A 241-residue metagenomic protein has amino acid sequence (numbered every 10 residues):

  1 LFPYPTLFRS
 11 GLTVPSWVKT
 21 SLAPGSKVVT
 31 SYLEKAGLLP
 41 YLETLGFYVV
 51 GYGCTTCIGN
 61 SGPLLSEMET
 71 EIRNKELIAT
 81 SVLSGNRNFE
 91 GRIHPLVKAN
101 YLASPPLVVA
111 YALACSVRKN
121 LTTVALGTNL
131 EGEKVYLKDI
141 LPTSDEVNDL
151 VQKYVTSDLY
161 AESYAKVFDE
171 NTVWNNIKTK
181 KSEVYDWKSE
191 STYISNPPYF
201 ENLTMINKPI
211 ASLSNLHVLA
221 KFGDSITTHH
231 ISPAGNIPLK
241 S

Functional and structural regions predicted by a protein language model:
L1, S21-G25, K221: Short glycine-rich or small-residue beta-strand-to-loop segments that form or flank ligand, phosphate, metal/Fe-S
F2-L7: Short, small-residue-biased leader/transition segments that mark boundaries at the very start of proteins
F8-G11, G37: Short glycine-centered helix-capping/turn motifs at secondary-structure transition points
L12-V14, S31, S195, P209-I210: Feature marks proteins synthesized as precursors that undergo proteolytic processing into two chains
T13-A23: Short helix-loop-beta-strand segments that form the rim/entrance of peptidase-like active sites
T20, A36-P40, T44-G53, I58-N86 (+1 more regions): Catalytic or ion-coupling anion/metal-binding cores of large enzyme and transporter domains
A23-L38: A glycine-rich phosphate/pyrophosphate-binding beta-strand-loop-alpha-helix module
